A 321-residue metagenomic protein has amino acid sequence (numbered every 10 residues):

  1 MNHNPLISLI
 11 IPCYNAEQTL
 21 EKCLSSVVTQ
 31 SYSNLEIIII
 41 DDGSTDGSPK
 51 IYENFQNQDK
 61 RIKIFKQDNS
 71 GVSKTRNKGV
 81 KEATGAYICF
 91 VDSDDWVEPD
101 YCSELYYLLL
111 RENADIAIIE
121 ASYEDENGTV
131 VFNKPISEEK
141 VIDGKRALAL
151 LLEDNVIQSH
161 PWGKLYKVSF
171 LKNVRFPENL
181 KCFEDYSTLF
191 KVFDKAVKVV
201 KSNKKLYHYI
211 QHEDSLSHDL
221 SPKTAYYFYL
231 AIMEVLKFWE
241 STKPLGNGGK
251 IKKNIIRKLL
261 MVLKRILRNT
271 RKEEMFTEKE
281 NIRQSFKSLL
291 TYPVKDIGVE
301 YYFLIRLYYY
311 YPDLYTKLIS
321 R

Functional and structural regions predicted by a protein language model:
M1, R268-R321: Membrane-interface aromatic/basic loop that binds lipid-linked glycans or pyrophosphate carriers, typified by
M1-V28: N-proximal low-complexity "stem/linker" segments adjacent to membrane-targeting elements
S26, D41-K50, D68-S70: A conserved acidic beta->alpha catalytic loop
L35-G43, K63-D68, D92-S93: Short beta-strand/loop segment that forms part of the nucleotide-sugar
Q67-A83: Glycine-rich, basic loop-to-helix element that forms the pyrophosphate-binding segment of sugar-nucleotide handling
V72, S93-V200, I210-K223: Donor-binding/catalytic cores of nucleotide-activated saccharide and glycerol-phosphate transferases/polymerases
I88: Short aromatic/hydrophobic "clamp" motif used to bind/position activated sugar donors
L206-H212, H218-G246, M261, R265-L290: Catalytic core of nucleotide-sugar-dependent glycosyltransferases
